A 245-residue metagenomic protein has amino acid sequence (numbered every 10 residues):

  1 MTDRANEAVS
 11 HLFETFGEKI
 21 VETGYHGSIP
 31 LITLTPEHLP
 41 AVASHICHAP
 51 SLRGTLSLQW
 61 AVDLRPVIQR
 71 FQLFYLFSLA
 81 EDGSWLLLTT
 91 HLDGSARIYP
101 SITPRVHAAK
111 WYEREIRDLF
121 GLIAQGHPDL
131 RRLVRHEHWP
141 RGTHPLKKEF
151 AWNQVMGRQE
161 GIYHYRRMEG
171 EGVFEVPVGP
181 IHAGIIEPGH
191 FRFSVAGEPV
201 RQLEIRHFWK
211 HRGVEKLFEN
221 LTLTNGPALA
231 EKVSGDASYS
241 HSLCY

Functional and structural regions predicted by a protein language model:
M1-L203: Terminal low-complexity/charged segments
F174, V178-Y245: Active-site- and interface-proximal helix/loop "cap" or "latch" segments in soluble metabolic and energy-transducing
